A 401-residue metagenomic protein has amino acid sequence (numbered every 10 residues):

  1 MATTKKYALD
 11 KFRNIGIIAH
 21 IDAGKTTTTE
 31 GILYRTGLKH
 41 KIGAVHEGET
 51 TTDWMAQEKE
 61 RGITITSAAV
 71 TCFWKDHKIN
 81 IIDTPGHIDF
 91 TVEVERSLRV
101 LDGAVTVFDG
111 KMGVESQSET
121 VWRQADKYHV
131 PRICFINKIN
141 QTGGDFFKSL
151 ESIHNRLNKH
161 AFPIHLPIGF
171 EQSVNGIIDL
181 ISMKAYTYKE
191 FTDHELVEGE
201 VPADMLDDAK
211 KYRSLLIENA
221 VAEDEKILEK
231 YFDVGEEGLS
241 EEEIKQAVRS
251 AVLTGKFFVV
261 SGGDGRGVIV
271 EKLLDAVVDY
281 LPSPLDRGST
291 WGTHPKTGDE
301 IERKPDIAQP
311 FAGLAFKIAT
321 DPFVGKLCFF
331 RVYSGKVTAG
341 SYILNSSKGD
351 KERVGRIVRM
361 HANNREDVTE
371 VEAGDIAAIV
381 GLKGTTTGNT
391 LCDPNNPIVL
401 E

Functional and structural regions predicted by a protein language model:
M1-E401: Structural and coupling elements of P-loop NTPases
